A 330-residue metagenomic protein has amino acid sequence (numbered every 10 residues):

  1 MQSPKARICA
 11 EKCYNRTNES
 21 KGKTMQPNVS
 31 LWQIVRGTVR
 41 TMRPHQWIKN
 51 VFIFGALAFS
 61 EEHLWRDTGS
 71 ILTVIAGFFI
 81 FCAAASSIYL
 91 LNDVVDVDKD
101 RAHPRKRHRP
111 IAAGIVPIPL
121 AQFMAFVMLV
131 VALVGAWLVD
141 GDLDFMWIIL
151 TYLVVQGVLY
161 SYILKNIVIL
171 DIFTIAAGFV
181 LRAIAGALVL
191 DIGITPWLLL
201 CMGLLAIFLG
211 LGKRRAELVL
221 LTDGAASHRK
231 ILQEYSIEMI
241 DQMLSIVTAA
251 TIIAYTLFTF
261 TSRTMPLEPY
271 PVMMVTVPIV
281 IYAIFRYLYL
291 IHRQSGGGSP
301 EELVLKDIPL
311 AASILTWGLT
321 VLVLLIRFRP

Functional and structural regions predicted by a protein language model:
R7, E11-Y14, K21: Short, positively charged and aromatic/hydrophobic N-terminal segments
N18-E19, Q26-V39, Q46, Y162 (+1 more regions): C-terminal membrane-associated helical module and adjoining short loops/tails
K21, M25-R101, G114-Q122, F126-V127: Topogenic membrane-insertion module of multi-pass membrane proteins
V51-G55, I75-S86, F123-V134, T151-V155 (+6 more regions): Generic alpha-helical transmembrane segments of integral inner-membrane proteins, especially permease/transport modules
A84-A112, L170, L211-V219, R286: Acidic (Asp/Glu-rich) catalytic motifs at the cytosolic membrane interface
A102-F145, L150, P196-I207, Q242-I252 (+1 more regions): Multi-pass membrane catalytic core of lipid/isoprenoid biosynthesis enzymes
A121-S161, K165, I252-I281, F285: Transmembrane helix-loop-helix
V168-G178, V304-D307: Cytoplasmic-side transmembrane-helix entry/capping segments in multi-pass membrane proteins
